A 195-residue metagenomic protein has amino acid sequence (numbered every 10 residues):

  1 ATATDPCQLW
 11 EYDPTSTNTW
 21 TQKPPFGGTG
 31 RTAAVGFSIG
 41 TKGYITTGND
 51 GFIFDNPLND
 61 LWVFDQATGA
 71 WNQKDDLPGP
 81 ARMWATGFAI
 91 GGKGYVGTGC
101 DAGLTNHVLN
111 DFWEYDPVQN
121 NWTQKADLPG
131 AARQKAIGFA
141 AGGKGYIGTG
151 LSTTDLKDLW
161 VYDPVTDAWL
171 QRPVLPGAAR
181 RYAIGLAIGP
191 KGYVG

Functional and structural regions predicted by a protein language model:
A1-G195: Kelch-like beta-propeller repeat domains
